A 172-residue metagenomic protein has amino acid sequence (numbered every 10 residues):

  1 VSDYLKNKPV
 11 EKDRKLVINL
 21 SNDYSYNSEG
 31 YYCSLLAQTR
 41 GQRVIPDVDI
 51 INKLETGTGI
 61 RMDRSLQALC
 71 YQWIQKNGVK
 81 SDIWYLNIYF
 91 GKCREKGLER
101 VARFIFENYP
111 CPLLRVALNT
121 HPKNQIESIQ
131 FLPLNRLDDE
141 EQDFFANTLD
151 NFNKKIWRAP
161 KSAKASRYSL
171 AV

Functional and structural regions predicted by a protein language model:
V1-V172: Preference for protein termini
